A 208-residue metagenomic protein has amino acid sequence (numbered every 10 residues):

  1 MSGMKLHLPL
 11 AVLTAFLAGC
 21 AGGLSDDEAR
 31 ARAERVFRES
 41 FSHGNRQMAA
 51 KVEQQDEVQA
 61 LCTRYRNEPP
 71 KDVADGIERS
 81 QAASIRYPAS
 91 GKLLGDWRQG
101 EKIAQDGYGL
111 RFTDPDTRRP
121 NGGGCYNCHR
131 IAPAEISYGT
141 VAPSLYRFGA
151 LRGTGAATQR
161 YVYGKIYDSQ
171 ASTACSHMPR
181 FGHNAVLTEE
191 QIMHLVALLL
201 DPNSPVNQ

Functional and structural regions predicted by a protein language model:
M1-P9: Bacterial N-terminal signal peptides that target proteins for export
P9-A18: Bacterial N-terminal signal peptides
F16, V58, N121-G124: Secretory pathway export signals and precursors
G19-L110, K165, L198-Q208: Post-cleavage N-terminal segment of exported redox proteins
E28, R32, S40, G44 (+5 more regions): Extracytoplasmic electron-transfer domains, predominantly the class I c-type cytochrome c fold
L110-T113, A134-Y138, P205: Secretory-pathway/luminal and periplasmic proteins that interact with or process carbohydrate-rich
T113-G123: Local sequence-structure signature of Cys/Sec-based thiol-disulfide redox active-site neighborhoods
